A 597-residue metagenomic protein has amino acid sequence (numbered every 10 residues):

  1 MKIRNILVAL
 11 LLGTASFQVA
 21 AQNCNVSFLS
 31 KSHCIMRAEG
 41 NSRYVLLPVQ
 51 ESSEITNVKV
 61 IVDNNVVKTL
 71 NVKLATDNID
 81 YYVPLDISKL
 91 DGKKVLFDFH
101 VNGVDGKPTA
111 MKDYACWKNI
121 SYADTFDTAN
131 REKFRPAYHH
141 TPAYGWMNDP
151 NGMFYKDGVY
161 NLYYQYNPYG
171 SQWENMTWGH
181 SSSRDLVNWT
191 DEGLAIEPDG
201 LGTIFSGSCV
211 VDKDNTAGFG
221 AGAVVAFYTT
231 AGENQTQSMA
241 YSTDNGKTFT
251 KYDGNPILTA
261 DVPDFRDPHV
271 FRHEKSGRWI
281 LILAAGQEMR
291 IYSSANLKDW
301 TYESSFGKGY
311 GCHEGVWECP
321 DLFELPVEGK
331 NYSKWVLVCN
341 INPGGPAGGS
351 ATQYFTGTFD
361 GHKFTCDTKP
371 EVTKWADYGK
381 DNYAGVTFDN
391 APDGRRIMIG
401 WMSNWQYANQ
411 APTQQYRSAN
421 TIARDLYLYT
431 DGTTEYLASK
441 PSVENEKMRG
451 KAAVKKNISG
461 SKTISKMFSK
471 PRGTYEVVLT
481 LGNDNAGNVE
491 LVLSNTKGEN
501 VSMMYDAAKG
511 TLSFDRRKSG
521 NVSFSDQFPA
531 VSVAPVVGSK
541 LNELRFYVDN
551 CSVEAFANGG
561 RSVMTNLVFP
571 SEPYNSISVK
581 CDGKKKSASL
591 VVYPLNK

Functional and structural regions predicted by a protein language model:
M1-C24: Bacterial Sec-dependent N-terminal signal peptides
N23-P48, S53-N64, K89, K93-V101 (+3 more regions): Beta-rich accessory regions
V26-L29, V66-L85, Y114-N151, G170-W173 (+7 more regions): Surface loop/turn signatures of beta-propeller and other carbohydrate-active proteins
G40, W146, W173-M176, G202 (+11 more regions): Active-site-proximal structural scaffolding
L47, F97-F99, D149-Y169, D191-A195 (+9 more regions): Hydrophobic core segments of beta-strands in well-ordered, beta-rich domains
T56-N57, P108, W173-T177, N234-A240 (+2 more regions): Structural motif
N57-K59, H100-N102, R131-N167: Hydrophobic alpha-helical membrane-insertion signals
I61, S183, S242-T243, I291-L297: Conserved Ser/Thr-centered positions that define the repeating blades of beta-propeller domains
